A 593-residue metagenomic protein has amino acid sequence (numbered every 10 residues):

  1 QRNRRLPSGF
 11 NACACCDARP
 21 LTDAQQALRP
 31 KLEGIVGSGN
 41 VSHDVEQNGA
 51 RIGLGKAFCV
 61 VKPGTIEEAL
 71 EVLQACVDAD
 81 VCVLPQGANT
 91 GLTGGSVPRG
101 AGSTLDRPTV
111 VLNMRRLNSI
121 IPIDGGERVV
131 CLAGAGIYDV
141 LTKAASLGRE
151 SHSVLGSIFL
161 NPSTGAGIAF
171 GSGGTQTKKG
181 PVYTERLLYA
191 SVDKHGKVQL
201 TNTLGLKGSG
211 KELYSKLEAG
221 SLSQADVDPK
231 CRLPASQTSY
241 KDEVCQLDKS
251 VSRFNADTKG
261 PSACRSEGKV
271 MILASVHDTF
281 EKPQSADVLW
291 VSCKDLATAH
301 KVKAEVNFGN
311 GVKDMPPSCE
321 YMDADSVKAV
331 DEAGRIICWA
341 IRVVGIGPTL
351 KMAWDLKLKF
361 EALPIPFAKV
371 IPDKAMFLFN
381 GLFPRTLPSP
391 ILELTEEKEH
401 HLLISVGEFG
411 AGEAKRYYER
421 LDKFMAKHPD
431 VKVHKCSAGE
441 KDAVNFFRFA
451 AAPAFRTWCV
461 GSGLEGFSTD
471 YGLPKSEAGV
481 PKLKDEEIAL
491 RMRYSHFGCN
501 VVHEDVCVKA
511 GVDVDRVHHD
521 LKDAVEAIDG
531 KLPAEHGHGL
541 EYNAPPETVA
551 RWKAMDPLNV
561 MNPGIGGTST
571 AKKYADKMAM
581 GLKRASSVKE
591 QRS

Functional and structural regions predicted by a protein language model:
N3-D78, T90-V129, G156, H277 (+4 more regions): N-terminal flexible segment immediately upstream of the FAD-binding catalytic core in FAD-dependent oxidoreductases
A18-P20, K56-F58, G64, V81 (+3 more regions): Conserved glycine-rich FAD pyrophosphate-binding loop
N40-V45, K62-P63, C82-G87, G94 (+11 more regions): General beta-strand structural signal in soluble alpha/beta enzymes
G55-F58, V77-V81, L105-T109, R116-N118 (+12 more regions): Short coil/turn connectors at secondary-structure junctions
T65, T90, R128, G134-V140 (+1 more regions): Short, structural beta-strand-to-alpha-helix junction motif
S153-V154, F159-H300: FAD-binding subdomain of flavoenzyme oxidoreductases
P162-G165, A169, E320-I336, A443-N445 (+1 more regions): Short, conserved secondary-structure transition motifs
Q284-S318, D325, E332-N380, P388-F424: A conserved active-site cap/scaffold subdomain adjacent to cofactor or substrate pockets
